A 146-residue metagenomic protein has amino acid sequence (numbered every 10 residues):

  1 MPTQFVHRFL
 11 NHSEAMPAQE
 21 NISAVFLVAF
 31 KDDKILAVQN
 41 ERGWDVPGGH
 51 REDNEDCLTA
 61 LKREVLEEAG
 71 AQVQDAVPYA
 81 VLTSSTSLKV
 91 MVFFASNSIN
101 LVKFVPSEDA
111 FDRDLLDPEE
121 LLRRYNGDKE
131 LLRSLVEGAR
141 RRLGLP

Functional and structural regions predicted by a protein language model:
M1-F26: Acidic, metal-coordinating catalytic segment for phosphate/diphosphate chemistry, firing primarily on the Nudix
P17, H50-R51: Short, surface-exposed loop/turn motifs that are enriched in glycine and acidic residues and include a nearby proline
K31: A cytosolic small-molecule/anion-sensing beta-strand core signal
N40-R42: C-terminal lobe/hinge of AMP-binding adenylation domains
D45-G49: A short gly/proline-enriched turn/hairpin at secondary-structure junctions
R51-D75, Y79-L135: Unchanged
K129-E130, E137-P146: Active-site-proximal or metal-binding-adjacent scaffold patches in catalytic folds
